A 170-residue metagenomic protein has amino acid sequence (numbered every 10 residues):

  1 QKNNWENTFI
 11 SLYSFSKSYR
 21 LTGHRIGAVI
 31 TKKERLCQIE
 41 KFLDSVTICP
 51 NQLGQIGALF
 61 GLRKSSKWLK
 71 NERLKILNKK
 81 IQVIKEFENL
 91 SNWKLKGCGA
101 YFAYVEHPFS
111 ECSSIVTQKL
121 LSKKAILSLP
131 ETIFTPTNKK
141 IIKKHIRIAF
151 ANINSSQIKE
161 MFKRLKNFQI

Functional and structural regions predicted by a protein language model:
Q1-L21, K32: Active-site pre-lysine segment of PLP-dependent enzymes
N4-W5, E34-L53: Active-site C-terminal subdomain of aminotransferase-like
W5, S122-L127, P136-I170: PLP-dependent enzyme catalytic core of the Aspartate aminotransferase-like
F9, G27, A58, I76-L77 (+3 more regions): Generic structural signal for small/hydrophobic residues in well-ordered secondary structure, especially within
F9, W93, I126: Short, conserved active-site loop motifs that form the nucleotide-linked donor/cofactor pocket
G27-K33, R63: Short beta-strand-to-turn element immediately C-terminal to the catalytic PLP-Schiff-base lysine in fold type I
I39-D44, G61-I84, S113: Structural signature of PLP-dependent enzymes
L59, L74-I84, K94-H107, K144: Conserved glycine-rich beta-strand-loop-beta hairpin in the small C-terminal domain of fold type I
